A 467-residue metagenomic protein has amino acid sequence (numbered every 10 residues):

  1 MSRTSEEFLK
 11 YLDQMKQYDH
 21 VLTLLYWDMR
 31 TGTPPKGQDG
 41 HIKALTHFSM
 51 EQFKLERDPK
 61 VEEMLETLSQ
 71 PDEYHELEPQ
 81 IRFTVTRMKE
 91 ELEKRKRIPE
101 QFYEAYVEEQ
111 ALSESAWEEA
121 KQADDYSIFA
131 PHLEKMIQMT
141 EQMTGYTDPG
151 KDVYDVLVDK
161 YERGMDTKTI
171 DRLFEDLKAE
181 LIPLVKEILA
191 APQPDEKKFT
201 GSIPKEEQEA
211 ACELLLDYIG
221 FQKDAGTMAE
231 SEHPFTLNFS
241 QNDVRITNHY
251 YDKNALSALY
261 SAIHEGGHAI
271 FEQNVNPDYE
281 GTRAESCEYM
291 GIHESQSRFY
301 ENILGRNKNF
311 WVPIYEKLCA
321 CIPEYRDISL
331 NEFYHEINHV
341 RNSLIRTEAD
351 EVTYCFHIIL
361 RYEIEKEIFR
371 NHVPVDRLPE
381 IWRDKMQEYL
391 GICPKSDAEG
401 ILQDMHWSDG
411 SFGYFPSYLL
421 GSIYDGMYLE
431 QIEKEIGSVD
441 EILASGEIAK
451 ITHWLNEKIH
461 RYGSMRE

Functional and structural regions predicted by a protein language model:
M1-R163, S464-E467: A well-structured
T4, H20, K36, G40 (+3 more regions): C-terminal, non-catalytic "cap/extension" segments appended to globular domains
F8, D148, N248-Y250, N254-P277 (+1 more regions): Active-site recognition of the HExxH zinc-binding catalytic motif
G40, A105, H132, P204 (+12 more regions): Secondary-structure capping and boundary motifs in well-ordered enzyme cores
V107-S257: Contiguous, non-catalytic segments that form substrate-binding/exosite surfaces or channel walls
E119-S127, G164, E187-E196, N276-R283 (+3 more regions): Inter-helical turn/loop segments and adjacent helix faces that build the functional surface of alpha-helical bundle
S286-D327: Post-HExxH zinc-binding segment in Zn-dependent metallohydrolases
F310-E367, K450-E467: Long, well-structured alpha-helical subdomains associated with metal-dependent extracellular/ecto-lumenal hydrolases
